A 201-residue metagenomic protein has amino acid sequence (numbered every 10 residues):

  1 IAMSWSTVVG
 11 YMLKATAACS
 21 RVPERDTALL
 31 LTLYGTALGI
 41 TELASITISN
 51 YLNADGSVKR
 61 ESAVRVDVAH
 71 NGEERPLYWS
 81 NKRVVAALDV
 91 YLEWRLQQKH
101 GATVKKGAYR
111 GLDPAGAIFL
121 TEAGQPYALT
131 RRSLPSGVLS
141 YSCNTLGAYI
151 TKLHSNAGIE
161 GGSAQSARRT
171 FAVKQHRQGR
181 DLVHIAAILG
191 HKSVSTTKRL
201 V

Functional and structural regions predicted by a protein language model:
I1-V201: Conserved catalytic core of the tyrosine transesterase superfamily
